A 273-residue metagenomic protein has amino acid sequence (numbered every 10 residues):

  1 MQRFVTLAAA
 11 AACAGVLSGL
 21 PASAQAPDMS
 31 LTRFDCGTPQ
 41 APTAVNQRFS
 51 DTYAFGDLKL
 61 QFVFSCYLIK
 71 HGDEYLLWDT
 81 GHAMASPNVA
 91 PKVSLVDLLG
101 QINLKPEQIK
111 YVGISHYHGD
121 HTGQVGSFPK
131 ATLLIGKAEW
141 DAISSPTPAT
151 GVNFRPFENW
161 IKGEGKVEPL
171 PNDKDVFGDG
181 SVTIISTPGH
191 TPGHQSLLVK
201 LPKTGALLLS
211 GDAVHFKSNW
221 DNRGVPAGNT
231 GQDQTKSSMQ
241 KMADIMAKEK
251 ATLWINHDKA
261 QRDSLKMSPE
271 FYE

Functional and structural regions predicted by a protein language model:
M1-A9, S18: Bacterial N-terminal signal peptides that target proteins for export
V16-G100, Q108, T204-G211, A247-T252: Metallo-beta-lactamase
Q25, V93, L98-Q108, K137-S186 (+1 more regions): Metallo-beta-lactamase
C36-G37, T80-A83, Y117, A138-E139 (+3 more regions): Active-site metal-binding loops of divalent metal-dependent hydrolases
A85-S86, S94-L95, L134, P188-G189 (+2 more regions): Short, electropositive alpha-helical surface patch
N88-I135: Active-site metal-binding motif and surrounding structural segment of the metallo-beta-lactamase
V112-T122, T187-H194, I255-K259: Histidine-centered catalytic micro-motifs
S196-L198, K203-E273: Cap/insert and terminal regions of metallo-dependent hydrolase folds
